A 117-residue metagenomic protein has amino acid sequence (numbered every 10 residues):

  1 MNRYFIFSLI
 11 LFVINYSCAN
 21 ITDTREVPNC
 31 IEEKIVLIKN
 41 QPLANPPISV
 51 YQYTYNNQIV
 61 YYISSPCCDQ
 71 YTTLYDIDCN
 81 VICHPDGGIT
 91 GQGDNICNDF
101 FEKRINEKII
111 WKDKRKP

Functional and structural regions predicted by a protein language model:
N2-S8: Sec-dependent signal peptide recognition, specifically the positively charged N-region followed immediately by
L9-L11, R104: Intrinsically disordered, low-complexity regions enriched in Ser/Pro/Gly/Gln/His and often acidic
I14-S17: C-terminal motif of bacterial Sec signal peptides marking the signal peptidase cleavage site
A19-T22: Bacterial signal peptide processing site
P28-I35, P47: Charge-dense, helix-prone N-terminal extensions
L37-C83: Mature extracytoplasmic domains of secretory-pathway proteins
G87-P117: C-terminal partner/receptor-binding element of secreted or periplasmic proteins
